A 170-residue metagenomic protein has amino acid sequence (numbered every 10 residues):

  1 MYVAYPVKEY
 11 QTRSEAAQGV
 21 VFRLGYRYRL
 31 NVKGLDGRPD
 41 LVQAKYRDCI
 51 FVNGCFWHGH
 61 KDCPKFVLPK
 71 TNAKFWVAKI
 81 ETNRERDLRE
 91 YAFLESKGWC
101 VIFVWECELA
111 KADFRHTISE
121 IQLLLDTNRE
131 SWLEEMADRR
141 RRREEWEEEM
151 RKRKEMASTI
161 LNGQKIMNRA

Functional and structural regions predicted by a protein language model:
M1-F103, C107-A170: Nucleic-acid endo/exonuclease domains
